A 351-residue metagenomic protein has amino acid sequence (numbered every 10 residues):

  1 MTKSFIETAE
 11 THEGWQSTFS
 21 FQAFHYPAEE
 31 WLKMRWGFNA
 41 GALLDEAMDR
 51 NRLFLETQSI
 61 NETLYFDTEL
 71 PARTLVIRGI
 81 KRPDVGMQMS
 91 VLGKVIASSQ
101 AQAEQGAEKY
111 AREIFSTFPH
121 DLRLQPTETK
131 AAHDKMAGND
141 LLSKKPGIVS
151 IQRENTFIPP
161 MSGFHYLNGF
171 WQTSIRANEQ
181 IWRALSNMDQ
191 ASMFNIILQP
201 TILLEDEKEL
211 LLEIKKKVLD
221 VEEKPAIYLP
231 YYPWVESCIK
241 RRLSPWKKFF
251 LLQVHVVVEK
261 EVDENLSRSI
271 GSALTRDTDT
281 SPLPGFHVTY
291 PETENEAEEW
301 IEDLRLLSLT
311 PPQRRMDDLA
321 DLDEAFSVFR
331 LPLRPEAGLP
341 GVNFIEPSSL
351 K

Functional and structural regions predicted by a protein language model:
M1-P347: Extended, folded cores of ATP/NTP-driven motor/assembly subunits in large transport and secretion machines
